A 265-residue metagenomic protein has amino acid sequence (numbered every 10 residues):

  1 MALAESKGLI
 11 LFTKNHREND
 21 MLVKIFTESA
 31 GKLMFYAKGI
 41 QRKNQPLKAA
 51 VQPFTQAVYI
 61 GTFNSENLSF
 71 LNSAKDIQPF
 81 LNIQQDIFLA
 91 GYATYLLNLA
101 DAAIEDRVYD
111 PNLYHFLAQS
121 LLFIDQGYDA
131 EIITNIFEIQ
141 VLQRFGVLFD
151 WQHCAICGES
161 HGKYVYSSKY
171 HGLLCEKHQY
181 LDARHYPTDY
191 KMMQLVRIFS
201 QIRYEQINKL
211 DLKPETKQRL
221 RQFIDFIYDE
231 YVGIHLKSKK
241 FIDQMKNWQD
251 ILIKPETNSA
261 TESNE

Functional and structural regions predicted by a protein language model:
M1-E265: Non-catalytic alpha-helical scaffolds and adjoining flexible linkers that form interface surfaces for assembly
